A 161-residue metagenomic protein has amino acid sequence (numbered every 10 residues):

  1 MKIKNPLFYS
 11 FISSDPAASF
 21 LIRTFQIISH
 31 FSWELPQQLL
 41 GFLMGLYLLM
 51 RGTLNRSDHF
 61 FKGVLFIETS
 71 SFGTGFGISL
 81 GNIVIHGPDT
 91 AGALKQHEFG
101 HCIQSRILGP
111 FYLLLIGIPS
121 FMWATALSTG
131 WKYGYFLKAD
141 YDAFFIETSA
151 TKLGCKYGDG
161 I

Functional and structural regions predicted by a protein language model:
M1-P16, V84-H86: Negatively charged linear elements and acidic catalytic determinants
Y9-L54, L65-G73, L113-I161: Metalloprotease/metallohydrolase-associated module, dominated by Zn2+-dependent proteases
D58-K62: Membrane-proximal cytosolic interface modules of multi-pass membrane proteins
V64-G92: Active-site scaffold of zinc-dependent metalloenzymes
T90-C102: Short alpha-helical catalytic segment bearing the HExxH-like zincin motif of zinc-dependent metalloproteases
F99-G117: Catalytic Zn2+-binding segment of zinc metalloproteases
